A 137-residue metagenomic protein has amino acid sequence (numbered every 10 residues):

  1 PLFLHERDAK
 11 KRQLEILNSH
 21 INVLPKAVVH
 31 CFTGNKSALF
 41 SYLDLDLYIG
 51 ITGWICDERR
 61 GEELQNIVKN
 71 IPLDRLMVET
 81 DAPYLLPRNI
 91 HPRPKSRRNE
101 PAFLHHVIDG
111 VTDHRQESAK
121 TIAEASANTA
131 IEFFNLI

Functional and structural regions predicted by a protein language model:
P1-L45, E58-E62, N66, I71 (+3 more regions): Divalent metal-binding pocket/active-site signature
L39, D109, N128: Short glycine-/small-residue-rich flexible loop motifs, especially phosphate/cofactor-binding loops
G50: A contiguous pocket-lining binding segment that forms or flanks enzyme active sites
G53-D57: Short histidine/acidic/glycine/proline-rich micro-motifs that form metal- and phosphate-coordinating active-site loops
D74-P83: Non-cysteine beta-strand/loop elements that form the S-adenosyl-L-methionine
A102-G110: Classical nucleotidyltransferase
E132-I137: C-terminal regulatory/interaction regions
